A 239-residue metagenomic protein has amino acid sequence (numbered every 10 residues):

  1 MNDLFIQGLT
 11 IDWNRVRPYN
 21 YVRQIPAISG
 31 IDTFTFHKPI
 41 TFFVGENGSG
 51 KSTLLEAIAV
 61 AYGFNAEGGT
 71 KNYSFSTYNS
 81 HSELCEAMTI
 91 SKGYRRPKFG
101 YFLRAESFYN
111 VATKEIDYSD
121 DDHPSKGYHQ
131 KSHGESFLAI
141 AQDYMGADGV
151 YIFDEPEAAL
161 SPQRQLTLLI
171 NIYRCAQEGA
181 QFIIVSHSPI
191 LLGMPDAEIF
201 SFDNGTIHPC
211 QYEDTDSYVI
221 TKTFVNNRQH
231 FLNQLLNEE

Functional and structural regions predicted by a protein language model:
M1-D32, H37: N-terminal pre-Walker A segment at the start of P-loop NTPase domains
I28-K38, Y144-G146, R174-A176: Phosphate-binding P-loop
I40-F42, T53-D117: ABC ATPase nucleotide-binding domain signature region
E46-N47: The conserved Walker
G50: Conserved glycine(s) of the Walker
K131-E155, Q163-C175: GG-anchored amphipathic helix commonly corresponding to the ABC/SMC/Rad50 NBD signature/C-loop
Q163, T167-Q181, S188-E239: C-terminal lobe/lid and adjacent interdomain/linker elements of RecA-like ASCE P-loop ATPase modules
